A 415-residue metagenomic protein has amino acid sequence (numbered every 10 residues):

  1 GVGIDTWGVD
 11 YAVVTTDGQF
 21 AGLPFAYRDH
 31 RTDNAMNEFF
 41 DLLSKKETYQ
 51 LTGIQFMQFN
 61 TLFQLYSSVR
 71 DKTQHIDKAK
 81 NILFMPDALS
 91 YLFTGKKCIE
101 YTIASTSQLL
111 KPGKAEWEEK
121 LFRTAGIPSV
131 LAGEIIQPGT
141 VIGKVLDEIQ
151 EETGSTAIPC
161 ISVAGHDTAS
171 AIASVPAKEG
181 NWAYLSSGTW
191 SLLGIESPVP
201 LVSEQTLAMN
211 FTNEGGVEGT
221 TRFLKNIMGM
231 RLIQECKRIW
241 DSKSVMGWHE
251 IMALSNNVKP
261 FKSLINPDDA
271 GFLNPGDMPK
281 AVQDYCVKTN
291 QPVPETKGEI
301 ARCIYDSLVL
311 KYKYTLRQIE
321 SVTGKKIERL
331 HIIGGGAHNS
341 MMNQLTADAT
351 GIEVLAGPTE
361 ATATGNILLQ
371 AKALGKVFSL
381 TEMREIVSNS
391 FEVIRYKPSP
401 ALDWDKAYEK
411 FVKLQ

Functional and structural regions predicted by a protein language model:
G1-N60: Active-site phosphate-binding/coordination module
G1-T6, N81-I82, E134-I135, V322-G334: Short glycine-rich phosphate-binding loop at a beta-alpha junction
G22, I103-L110: Glycine-rich phosphate-binding loop of ATP-grasp-fold ATP-dependent ligases
P24, R28, N60, N81 (+3 more regions): Small/polar loops that bind or transfer phosphate-bearing groups
D33, F40-G53, M57-Q58, F63-K96 (+5 more regions): Active-site core segments that coordinate phosphate-bearing ligands/cofactors across diverse enzyme families
G95-A104: Enzymes and membrane/adaptor proteins characterized by extended Gly/Ser/Thr/Asp/Glu-rich, aromatic-dotted
G113, P138-I142: Short beta-strand to alpha-helix junction loop
A125-P138: A conserved helix-loop-beta module that forms one wall/lid of the active-site cleft in ATP-utilizing catalytic domains
